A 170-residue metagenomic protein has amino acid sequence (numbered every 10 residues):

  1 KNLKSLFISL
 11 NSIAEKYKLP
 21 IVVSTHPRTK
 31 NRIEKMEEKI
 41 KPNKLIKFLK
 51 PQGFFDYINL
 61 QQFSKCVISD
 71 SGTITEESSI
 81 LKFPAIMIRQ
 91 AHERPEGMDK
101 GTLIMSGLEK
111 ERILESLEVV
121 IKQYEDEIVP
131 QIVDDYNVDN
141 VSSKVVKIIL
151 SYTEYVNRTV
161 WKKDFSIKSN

Functional and structural regions predicted by a protein language model:
K1-L19, S24, T29-N170: Nucleotide-activated sugar donor-binding and catalytic core shared by glycosyltransferases and related lipid-linked
